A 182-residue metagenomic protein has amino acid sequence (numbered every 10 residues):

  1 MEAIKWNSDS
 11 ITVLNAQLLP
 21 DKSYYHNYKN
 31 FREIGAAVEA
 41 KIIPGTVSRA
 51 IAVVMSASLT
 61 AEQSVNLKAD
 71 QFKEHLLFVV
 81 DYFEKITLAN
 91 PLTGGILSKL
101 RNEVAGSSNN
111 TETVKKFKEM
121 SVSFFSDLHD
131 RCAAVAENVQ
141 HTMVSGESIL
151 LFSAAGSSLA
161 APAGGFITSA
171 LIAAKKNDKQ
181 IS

Functional and structural regions predicted by a protein language model:
E2-N110: Long amphipathic alpha-helical segments
I4-W6, Q140-V144, L150, A174-K176: Solvent-exposed alpha-helices and their adjacent loops that cap or buttress functional pockets in soluble metabolic
E33, E74-F78, M120-S123, A134 (+1 more regions): A non-catalytic, amphipathic alpha-helix used as a structural packing/dimerization or gating element in enzyme scaffolds
A50-T60, L100, V139, S158 (+2 more regions): Buried hydrophobic packing segments
I86, T93, F125-C132, L151 (+2 more regions): Short capping loops/turns at secondary-structure boundaries
T111-D130: Glycine-rich phosphate-binding "P-loop"
L128-V144: A short, well-structured juxtamembrane/interface segment
S148-S182: Glycine-rich phosphate/diphosphate-binding loop of Rossmann-like nucleotide-binding domains
